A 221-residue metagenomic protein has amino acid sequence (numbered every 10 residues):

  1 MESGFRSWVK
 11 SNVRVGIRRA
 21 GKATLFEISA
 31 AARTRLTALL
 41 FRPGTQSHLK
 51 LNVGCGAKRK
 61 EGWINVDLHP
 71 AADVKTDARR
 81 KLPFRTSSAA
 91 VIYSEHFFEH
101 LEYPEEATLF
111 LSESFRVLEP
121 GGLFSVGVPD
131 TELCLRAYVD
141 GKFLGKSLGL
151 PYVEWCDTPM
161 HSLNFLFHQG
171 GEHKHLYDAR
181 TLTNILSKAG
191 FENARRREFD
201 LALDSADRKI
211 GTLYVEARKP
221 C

Functional and structural regions predicted by a protein language model:
M1-S47: Membrane-proximal basic amphipathic "stem/tether" segments
K10-V15, K22-F26, L51-A57, E154-C156 (+1 more regions): A broad, low-specificity signal for short, low-complexity segments enriched in glycine/proline and polar/charged
R35-L36, T76, L109, Y177: Short, conserved clusters of charged catalytic residues that mark active-site and nucleotide-handling motifs
G44-T45, G56, D207-I210: A short catalytic or substrate-binding loop motif that flags glycine-/basic-rich loops and adjacent residues that bind
H48-R136, V215-C221: Conserved SAM-binding loop
P104-E113, E119, L123-C221: S-adenosyl-L-methionine-dependent methyltransferase catalytic module, highlighting the catalytic core
